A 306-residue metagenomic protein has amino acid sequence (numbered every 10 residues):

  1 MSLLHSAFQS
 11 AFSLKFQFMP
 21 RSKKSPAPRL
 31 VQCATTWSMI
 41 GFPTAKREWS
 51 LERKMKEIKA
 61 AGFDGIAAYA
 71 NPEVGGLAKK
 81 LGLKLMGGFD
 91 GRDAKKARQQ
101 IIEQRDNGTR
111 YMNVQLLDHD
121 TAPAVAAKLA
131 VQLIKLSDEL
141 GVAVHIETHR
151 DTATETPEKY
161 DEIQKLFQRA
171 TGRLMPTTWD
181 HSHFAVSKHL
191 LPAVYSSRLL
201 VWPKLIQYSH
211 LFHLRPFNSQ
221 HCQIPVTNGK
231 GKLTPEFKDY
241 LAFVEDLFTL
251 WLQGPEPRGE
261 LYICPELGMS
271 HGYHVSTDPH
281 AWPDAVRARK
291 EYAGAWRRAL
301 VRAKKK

Functional and structural regions predicted by a protein language model:
M1-F18: Intrinsic disorder/low-complexity segments
F18-V31, T36-E52, G108, P157 (+2 more regions): Histidine-acidic metal/acid-base catalytic patches
Q32-T36, A68-A70, L85-R92, V114-D118 (+4 more regions): A cross-domain feature marking catalytic cores of carbohydrate-active enzymes and several ubiquitous metabolic/repair
S50-E73, N107-R110: Catalytic domains of carbohydrate-active enzymes, especially glycoside hydrolases
I58, I66, Q104, D180 (+1 more regions): Conserved, mostly hydrophobic/aromatic
P72-E73, A94-Q100, S196-L200: Alpha-helical scaffolding within the catalytic cores of extracellular/periplasmic polymer-degrading hydrolases
L85, F89-T177: Active-site acidic/histidine proton-transfer and metal-coordination neighborhood in alpha/beta enzyme cores
